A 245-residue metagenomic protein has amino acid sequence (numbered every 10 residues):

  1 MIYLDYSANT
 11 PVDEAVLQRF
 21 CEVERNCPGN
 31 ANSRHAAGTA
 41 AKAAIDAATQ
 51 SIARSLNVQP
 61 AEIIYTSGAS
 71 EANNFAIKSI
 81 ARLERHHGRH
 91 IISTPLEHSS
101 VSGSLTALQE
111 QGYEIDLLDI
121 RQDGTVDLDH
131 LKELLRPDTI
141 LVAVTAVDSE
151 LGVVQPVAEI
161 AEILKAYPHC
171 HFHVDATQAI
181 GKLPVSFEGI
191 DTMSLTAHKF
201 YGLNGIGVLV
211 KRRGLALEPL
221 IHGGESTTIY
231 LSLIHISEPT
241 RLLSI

Functional and structural regions predicted by a protein language model:
M1-R34: N-terminal "arm"/small-domain region of PLP-dependent enzymes with the aminotransferase-like
D5-Y6, F20, I52, A69 (+8 more regions): Buried hydrophobic positions in well-ordered alpha/beta secondary-structure cores of metabolic enzymes
N32-E71, F75: Conserved N-terminal alpha-helix of the aminotransferase class I/II PLP-enzyme fold
I80-S102, E114-D119: Conserved PLP-anchoring active-site segment centered on the Schiff-base-forming lysine
S93-Q111, T125, I245: Substrate-binding/gating loop at the entrance of the active-site cleft, primarily in PLP-dependent aminotransferase-like
D116, I120-T177: Active-site phosphate-binding strand-loop segment of PLP-dependent enzymes
G181, G189-T227, S232-L233: Active-site PLP attachment segment
I234-P239, L243-I245: Single conserved hydrophobic/aromatic residue that forms the stacking wall/gate of nucleotide- or nucleobase-binding
